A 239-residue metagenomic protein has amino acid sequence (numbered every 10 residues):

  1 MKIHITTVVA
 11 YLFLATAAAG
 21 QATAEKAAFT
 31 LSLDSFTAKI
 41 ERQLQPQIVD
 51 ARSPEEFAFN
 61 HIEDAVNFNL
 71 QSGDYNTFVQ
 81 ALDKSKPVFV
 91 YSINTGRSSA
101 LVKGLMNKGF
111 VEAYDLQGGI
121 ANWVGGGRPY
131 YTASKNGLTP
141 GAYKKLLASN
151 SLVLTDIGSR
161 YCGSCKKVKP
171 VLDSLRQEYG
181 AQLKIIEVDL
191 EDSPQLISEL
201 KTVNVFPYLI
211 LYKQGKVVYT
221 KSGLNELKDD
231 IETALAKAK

Functional and structural regions predicted by a protein language model:
I3-Q47, A51-F59, P129-L147: Flexible, polar/low-complexity N-terminal or interdomain linker segments that lie immediately upstream of folded
S53, V79-A121: Catalytic cysteine-centered active loop of the rhodanese-like fold, especially the PTP/DSP P-loop
N67-S72, I157, A181-Q195: Thiol-based oxidoreductase modules, predominantly thioredoxin-like and allied folds used for disulfide exchange
K86, S151-L152, L200-L211: Structural micro-motif
A148-R160: Short active-site neighborhood of thiol/selenol oxidoreductases, capturing the structured segment around
K166-Y179: Typically the conserved alpha-helix immediately C-terminal to a functionally engaged Cys/Sec in thioredoxin-like
K184-F206, V217, K237-A238: Thioredoxin-like thiol-disulfide oxidoreductase module
L211-K239: Non-catalytic, surface beta->alpha helical segment in thiol-disulfide oxidoreductase systems
